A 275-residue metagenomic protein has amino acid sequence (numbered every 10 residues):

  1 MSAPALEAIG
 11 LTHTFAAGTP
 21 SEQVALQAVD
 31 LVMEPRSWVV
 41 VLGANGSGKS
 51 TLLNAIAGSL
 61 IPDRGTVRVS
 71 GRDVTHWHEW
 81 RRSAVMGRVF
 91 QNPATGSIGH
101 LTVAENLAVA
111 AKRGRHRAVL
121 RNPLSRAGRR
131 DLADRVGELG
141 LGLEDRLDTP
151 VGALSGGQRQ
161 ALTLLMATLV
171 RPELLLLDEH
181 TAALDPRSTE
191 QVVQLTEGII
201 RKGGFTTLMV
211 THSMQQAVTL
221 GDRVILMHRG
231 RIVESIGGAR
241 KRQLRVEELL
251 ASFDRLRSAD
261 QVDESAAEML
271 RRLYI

Functional and structural regions predicted by a protein language model:
S2-A5, T14-A28, H78: A short, flexible loop at the N-terminus of ABC-type nucleotide-binding domains that lies
T19, D73-G87, T95, A118-R121 (+2 more regions): ABC ATPase NBD coupling module
L42-A44: The feature captures the beta-strand-to-loop junction immediately N-terminal to the Walker
A57: Helix-to-loop junction immediately C-terminal to a conserved catalytic motif
G65-D73, E234-I236: Conserved ABC transporter NBD signature motif
A167-T168: ABC ATPase C-loop
T211-H212: H-loop/switch region of ABC-family ATPase nucleotide-binding domains
R231-R257: Conserved beta-strand-loop-alpha-helix hinge in the C-terminal portion of ABC ATPase nucleotide-binding domains
